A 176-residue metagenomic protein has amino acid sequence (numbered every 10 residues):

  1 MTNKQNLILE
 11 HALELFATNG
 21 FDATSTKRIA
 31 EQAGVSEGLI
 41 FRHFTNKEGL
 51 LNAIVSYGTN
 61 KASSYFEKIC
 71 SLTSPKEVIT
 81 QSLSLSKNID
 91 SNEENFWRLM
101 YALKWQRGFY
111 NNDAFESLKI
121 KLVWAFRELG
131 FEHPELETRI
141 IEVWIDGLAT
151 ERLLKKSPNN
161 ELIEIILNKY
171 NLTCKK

Functional and structural regions predicted by a protein language model:
L7, H11, L15-G49, A53: Helix-turn-helix
A53, E67-N92, I141: Hydrophobic alpha-helical connector segments
S56-A62: Short, basic, alpha-helical segments at the C-terminal edge of helix-turn-helix-like DNA-binding modules
L83-S86, M100-K104, I141, I145-L148: Short alpha-helical scaffolding segments that buttress acidic/His motifs in well-ordered protein cores
K87-F109: Amphipathic alpha-helical segments used for helix-helix packing
Q106-R139: Amphipathic alpha-helical packing segments from all-alpha helical-bundle domains
E132-Y170: Hydrophobic alpha-helical segments that form the core of small-molecule binding pockets and/or dimer interfaces
